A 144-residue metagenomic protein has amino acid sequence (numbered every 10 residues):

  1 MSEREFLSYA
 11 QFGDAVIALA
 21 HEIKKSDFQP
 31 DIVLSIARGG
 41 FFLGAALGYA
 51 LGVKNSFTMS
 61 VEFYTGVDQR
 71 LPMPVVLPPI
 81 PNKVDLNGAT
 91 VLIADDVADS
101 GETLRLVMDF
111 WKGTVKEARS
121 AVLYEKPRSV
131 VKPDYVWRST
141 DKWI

Functional and structural regions predicted by a protein language model:
M1-D27: Active-site-facing substrate-recognition patch
E3-E5, M59, D109-I144: PRPP-dependent phosphoribosyltransferase catalytic core
I23-Q29, V84-N87, T114: Glycine-rich phosphate-binding loop signature in dinucleotide/nucleotide-binding domains
F28-A37: Short glycine-rich phosphate-binding loop at a beta-alpha junction
I32, F57, L92, R119-A121: A structural signal for isolated positions on well-ordered beta-strands in alpha/beta enzyme cores
G44-N55: Substrate-recognition/cap helix-loop segment adjacent to the acidic, metal-dependent catalytic center of Asp-based
A46, L106-F110: Active-site signature of alpha/beta-hydrolase-fold catalytic machinery across serine- and Asp/Cys-nucleophile hydrolases
K54-V91, E102-L106: Short, glycine/charge-rich flexible loops or terminal/linker lids adjacent to PRPP-binding catalytic cores
